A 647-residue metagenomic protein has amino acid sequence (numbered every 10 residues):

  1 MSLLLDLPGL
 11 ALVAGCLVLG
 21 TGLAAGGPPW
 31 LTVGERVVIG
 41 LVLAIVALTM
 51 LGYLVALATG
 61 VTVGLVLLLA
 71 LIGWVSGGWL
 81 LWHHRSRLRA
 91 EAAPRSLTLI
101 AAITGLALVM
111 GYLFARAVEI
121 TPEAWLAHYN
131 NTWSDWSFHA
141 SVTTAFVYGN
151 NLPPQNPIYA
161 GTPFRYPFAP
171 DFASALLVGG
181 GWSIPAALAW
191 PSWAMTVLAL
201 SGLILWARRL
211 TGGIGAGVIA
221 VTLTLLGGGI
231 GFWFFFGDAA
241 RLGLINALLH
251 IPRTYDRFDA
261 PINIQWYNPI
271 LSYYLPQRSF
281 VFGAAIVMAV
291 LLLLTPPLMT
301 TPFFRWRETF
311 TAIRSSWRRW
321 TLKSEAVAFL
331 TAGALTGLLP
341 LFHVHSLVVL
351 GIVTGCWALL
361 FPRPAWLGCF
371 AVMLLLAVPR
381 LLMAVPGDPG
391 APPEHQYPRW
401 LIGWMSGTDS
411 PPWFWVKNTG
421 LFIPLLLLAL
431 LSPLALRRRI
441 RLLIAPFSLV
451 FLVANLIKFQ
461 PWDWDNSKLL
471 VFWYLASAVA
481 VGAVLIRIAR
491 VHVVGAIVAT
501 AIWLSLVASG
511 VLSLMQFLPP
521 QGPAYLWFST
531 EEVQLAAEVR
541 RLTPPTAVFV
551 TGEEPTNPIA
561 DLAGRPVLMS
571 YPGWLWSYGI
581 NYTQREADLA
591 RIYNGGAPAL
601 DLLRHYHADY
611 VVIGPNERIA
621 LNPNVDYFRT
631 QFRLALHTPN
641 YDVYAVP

Functional and structural regions predicted by a protein language model:
M1-P94: Membrane-embedded, hydrophobic transmembrane alpha-helices
A56, L271-P276, A312-R319, A328-H343 (+1 more regions): Membrane-interface alpha helices of multi-pass inner-membrane proteins
V63-P122, I214-V218, A326: Start-transfer (signal-anchor) and selected internal transmembrane alpha helices of multi-pass inner/ER membrane
L106-I286, W306, L526: Active-site lumenal/periplasmic loops and adjacent helix-entry segments of GT-C-fold, multi-pass membrane
W193-T196, F280, V348-V353, W462-R490: Hydrophobic/aromatic-rich transmembrane helices and adjacent perimembrane loops
A289-T300, G351-A358, A371-V372, G420-R441 (+1 more regions): Hydrophobic, aromatic-rich transmembrane alpha-helices and their immediate juxtamembrane boundary segments
T300-A328, F361-C369, L428-S448, V491-I497: Membrane-interface helix-loop-helix junctions at transmembrane boundaries of multi-pass membrane enzymes, predominantly
A489-P647: Extracytoplasmic
